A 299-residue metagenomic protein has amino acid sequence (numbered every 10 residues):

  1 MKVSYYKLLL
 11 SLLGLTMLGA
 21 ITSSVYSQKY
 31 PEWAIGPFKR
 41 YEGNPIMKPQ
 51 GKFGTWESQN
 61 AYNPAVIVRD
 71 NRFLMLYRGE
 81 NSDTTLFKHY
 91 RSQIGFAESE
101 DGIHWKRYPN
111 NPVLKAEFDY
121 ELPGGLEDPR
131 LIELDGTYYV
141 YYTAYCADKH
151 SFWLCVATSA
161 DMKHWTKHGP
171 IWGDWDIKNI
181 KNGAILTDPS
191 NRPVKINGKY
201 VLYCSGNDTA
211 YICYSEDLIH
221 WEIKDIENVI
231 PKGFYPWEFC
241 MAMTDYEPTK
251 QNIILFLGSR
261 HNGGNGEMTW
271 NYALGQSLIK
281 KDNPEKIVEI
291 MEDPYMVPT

Functional and structural regions predicted by a protein language model:
M1-L12: Bacterial N-terminal signal peptides that target proteins for export
S11-A20: Bacterial N-terminal signal peptides
V25-G124, I132-E238, P248-T299: Beta-rich carbohydrate-recognition and catalytic domains
E127, M241-A242: Short, surface-exposed secondary-structure junctions/capping segments
